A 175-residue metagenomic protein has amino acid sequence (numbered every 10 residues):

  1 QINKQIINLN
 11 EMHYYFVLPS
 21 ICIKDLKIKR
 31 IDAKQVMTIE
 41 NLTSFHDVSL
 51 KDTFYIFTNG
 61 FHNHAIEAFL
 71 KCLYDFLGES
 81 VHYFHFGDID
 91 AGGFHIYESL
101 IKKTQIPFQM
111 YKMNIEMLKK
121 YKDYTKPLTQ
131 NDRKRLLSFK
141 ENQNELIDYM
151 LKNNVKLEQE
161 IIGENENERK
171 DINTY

Functional and structural regions predicted by a protein language model:
Q1-F57, H62-D75, G92, E116-Y175: Nucleic-acid enzyme cleavage-core boundary/entry regions
V36, H82-F84, Q109: A structural signal for isolated positions on well-ordered beta-strands in alpha/beta enzyme cores
S49-D52, K71-G78, E98-Q109: Short, surface-exposed basic-aromatic patches at helix termini and helix-loop junctions that form
S80-D90: Acidic beta-strand-to-loop metal/phosphate-binding motif
A91, Y97: Short, electropositive, low-hydrophobicity segments enriched in small/polar residues
Q109-I115: RNase H-like polynucleotidyl transferase catalytic core
